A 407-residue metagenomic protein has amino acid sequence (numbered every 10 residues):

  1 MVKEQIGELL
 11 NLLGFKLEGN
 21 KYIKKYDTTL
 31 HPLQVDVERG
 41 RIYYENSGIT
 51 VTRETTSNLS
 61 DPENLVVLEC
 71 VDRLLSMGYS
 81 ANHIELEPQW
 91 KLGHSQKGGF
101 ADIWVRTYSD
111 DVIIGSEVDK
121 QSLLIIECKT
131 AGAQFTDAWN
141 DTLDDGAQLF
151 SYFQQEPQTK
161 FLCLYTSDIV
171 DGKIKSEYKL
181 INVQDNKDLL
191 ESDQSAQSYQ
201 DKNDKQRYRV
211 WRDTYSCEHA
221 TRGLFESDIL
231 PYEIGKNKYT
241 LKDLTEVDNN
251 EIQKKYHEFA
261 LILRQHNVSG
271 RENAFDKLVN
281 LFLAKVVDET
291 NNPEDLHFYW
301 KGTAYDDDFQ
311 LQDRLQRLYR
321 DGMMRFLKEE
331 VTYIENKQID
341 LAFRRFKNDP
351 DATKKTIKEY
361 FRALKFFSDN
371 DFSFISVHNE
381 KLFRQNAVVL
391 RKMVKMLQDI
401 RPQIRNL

Functional and structural regions predicted by a protein language model:
M1-R73, K187, R222-A260: Charged, often low-complexity linker/regulatory segments
K21-P32, T56-L59, N82-D119: Active-site metal-binding core of divalent-cation-utilizing nuclease and nuclease-like domains
L59-E63, R264-L278, D371-H378: Structural motif
L68-L75, D276-E289, Q385: Short, hydrophobic/amphipathic alpha-helical patches that form generic packing surfaces within helical domains
C70, A101-V112, S116-F135, Y152: Conserved catalytic cores of phosphodiester-cleaving nucleases, focusing on short active-site segments
K129-S192: Nucleic-acid nuclease catalytic cores
L283, V287-L397: Long recognition/docking surfaces used for binding and targeting
K395-L407: Conserved S-adenosyl-L-methionine
